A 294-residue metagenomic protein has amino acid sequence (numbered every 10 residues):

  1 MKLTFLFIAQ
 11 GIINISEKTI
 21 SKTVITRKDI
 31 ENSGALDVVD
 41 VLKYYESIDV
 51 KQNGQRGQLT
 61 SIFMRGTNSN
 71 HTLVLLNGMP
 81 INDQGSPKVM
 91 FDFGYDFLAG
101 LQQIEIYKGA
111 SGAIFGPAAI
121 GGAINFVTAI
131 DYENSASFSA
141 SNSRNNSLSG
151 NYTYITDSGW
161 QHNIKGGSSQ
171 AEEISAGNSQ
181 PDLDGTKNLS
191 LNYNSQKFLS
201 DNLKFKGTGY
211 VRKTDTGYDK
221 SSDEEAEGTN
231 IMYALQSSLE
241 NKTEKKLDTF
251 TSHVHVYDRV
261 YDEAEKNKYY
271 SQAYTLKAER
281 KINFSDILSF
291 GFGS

Functional and structural regions predicted by a protein language model:
L3, T60, I120-G122, A136 (+4 more regions): Hydrophobic, lipid-facing positions within transmembrane beta-strands of outer-membrane proteins
F5-N32, S61: N-terminal periplasmic "start-of-domain" segments of outer-membrane beta-barrel proteins
K22, V39, K43-P80: Extracytoplasmic beta-strand/coil segments of soluble accessory domains associated with Gram-negative outer-membrane
L42, I104-E105, I124: Non-catalytic regulatory/gating segments with a bias toward low-complexity or hydrophobic composition
P80-K108: Short acidic/polar hinge/loop motifs at secondary-structure boundaries that mediate gating or recognition
F93-Y95, A140-R144, P181-N188, D223-I231 (+1 more regions): Replace "Gram-negative outer membrane beta-barrel proteins" with "bacterial and organellar outer membrane beta-barrel
N125, Y132-N134, S147, N151-G228: Periplasmic-side early beta-strands and strand-to-turn transitions of outer-membrane beta-barrels
N163, N194-T214, G228-S294: Face-selective signature of the C-terminal outer-membrane beta-barrel domain
